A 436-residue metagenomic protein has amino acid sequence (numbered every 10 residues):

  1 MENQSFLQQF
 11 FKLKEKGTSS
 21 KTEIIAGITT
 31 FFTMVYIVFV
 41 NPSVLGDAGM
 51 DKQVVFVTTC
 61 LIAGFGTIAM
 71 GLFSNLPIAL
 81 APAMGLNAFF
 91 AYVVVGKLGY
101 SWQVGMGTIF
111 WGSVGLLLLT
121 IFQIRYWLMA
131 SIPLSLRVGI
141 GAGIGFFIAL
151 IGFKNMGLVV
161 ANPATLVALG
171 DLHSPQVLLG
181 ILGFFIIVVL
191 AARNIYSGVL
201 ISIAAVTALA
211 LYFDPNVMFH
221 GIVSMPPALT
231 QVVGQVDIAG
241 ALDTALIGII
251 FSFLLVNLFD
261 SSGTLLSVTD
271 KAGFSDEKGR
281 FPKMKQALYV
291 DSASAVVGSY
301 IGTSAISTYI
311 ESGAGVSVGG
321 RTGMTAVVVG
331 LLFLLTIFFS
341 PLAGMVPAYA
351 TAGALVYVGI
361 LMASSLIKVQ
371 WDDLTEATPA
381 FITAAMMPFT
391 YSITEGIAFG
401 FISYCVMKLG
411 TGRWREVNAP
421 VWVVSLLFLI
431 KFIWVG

Functional and structural regions predicted by a protein language model:
E2-N41, I62, P82-Y92, G96-G141 (+1 more regions): Helix-loop-helix junctions within the multi-pass membrane cores of secondary transporters/permeases
E2-V54, V167-L169, L200-K285, L426-I430: Helix-loop-helix hairpins and the membrane-proximal interhelical loops of multi-pass alpha-helical transport proteins
I24, V44, L128, S197 (+3 more regions): Residue-level signature of catalytic and energy-coupling elements of molecular machines, predominantly ATP/GTP-dependent
I28-V35, F65-I68, L72, F153 (+3 more regions): Hydrophobic/aromatic residues within the transmembrane alpha-helices of Major Facilitator Superfamily
S43-V55, V93-V104, L246-I247, P347 (+1 more regions): Helix-coil boundary and interhelical linker segments in multi-pass alpha-helical membrane proteins
G49-I68: Loop-to-helix transition at the N-terminal end of transmembrane alpha-helices
G64-M84: Juxtamembrane transmembrane-helix boundary signature
L98-Y212, V327-G436: Membrane-embedded alpha-helical modules
